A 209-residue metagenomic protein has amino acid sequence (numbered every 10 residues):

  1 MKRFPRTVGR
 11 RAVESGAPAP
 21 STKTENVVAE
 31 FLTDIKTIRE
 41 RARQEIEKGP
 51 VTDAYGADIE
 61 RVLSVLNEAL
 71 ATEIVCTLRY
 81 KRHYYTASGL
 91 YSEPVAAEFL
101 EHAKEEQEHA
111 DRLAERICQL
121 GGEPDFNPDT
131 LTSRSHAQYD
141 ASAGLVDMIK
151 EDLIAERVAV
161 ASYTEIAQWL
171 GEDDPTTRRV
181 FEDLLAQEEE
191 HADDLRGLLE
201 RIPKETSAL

Functional and structural regions predicted by a protein language model:
K2-L209: Iron-associated oxidoreductase/ferritin-like identity signal
